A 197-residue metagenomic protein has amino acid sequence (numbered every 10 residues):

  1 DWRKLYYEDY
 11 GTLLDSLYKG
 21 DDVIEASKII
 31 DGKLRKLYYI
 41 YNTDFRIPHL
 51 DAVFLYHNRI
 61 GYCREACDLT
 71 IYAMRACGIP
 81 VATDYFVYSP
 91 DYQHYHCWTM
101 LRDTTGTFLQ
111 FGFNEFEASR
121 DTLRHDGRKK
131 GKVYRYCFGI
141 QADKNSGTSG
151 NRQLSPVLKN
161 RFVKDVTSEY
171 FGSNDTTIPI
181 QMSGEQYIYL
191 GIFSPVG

Functional and structural regions predicted by a protein language model:
D1-I29, K36, A76, T105 (+1 more regions): N-terminal accessory/pre-domain segments preceding catalytic cores
S16-K33, D44-V53, N58-R59, R64-N151: Hydrophobic/aromatic-rich core segments of domains that either
L37-Y41: A short secondary-structure junction motif
